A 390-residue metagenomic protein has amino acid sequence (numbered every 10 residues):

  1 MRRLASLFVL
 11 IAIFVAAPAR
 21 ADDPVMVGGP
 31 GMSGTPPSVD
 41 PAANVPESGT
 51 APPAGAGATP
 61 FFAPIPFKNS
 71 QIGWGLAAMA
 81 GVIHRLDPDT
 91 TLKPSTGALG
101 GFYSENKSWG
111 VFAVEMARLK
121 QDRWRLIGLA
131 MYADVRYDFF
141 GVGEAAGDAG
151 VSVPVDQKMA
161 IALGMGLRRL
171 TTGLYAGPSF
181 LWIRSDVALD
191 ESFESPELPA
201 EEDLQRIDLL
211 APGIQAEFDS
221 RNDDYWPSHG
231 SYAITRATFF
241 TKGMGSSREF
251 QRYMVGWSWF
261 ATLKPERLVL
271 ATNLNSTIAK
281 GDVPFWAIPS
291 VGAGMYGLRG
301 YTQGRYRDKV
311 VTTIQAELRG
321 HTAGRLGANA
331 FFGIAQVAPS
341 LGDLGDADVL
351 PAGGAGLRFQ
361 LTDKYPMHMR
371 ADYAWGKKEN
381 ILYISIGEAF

Functional and structural regions predicted by a protein language model:
M1-L4: Positively charged n-region of N-terminal signal peptides that target proteins for export
S6-A16: Bacterial N-terminal signal peptides
A19-A63, F67-K68: N-terminal periplasmic/intermembrane-space "pro-region" immediately following the signal or transit peptide
D23, P52-F62, K68-D208, R305-D308 (+2 more regions): Gram-negative/organellar outer-membrane beta-barrel architecture
S48-A58, I72, L86-P94, L119-R125 (+6 more regions): Short loop/turn motifs that connect adjacent beta-strands in outer-membrane beta-barrel proteins
P64-P66, A78-V82, A113-A117, G164-R168 (+8 more regions): Residues on the lipid-exposed face of transmembrane beta-strands in outer-membrane beta-barrel proteins
E201-Q205, L210-I334, A338-S340: C-terminal outer-membrane beta-barrel translocator/porin domains of Gram-negative envelope proteins and their
P339-S340, G345-D348, F359-L361: C-terminal soluble interaction/assembly domains
